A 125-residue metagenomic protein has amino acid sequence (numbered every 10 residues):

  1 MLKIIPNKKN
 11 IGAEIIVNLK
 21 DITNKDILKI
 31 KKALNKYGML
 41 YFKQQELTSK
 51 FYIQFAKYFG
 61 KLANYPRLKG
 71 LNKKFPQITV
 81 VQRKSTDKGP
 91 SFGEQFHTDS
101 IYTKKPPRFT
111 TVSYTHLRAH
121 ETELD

Functional and structural regions predicted by a protein language model:
L2-L117: Non-heme Fe(II)-dependent double-stranded beta-helix
H116-D125: Single conserved hydrophobic/aromatic residue that forms the stacking wall/gate of nucleotide- or nucleobase-binding
